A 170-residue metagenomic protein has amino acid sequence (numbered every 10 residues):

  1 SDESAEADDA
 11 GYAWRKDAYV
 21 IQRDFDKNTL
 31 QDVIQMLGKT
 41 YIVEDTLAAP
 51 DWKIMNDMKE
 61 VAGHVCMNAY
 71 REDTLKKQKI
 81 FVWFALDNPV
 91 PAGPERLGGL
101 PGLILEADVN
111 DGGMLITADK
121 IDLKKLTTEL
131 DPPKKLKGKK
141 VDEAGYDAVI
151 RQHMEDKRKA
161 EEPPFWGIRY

Functional and structural regions predicted by a protein language model:
S1-Y170: Extended soluble regions of mature proteins
